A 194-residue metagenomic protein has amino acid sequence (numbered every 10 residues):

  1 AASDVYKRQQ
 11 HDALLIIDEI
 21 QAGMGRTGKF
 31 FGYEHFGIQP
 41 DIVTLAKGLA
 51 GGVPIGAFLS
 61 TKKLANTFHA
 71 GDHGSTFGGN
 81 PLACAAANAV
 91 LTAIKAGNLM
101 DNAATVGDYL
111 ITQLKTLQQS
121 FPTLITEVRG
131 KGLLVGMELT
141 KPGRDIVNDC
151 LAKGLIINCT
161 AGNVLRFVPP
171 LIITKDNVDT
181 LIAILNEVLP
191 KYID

Functional and structural regions predicted by a protein language model:
S3-D194: Conserved N-terminal phosphate-binding loop of PLP-dependent enzymes in the Aspartate aminotransferase
